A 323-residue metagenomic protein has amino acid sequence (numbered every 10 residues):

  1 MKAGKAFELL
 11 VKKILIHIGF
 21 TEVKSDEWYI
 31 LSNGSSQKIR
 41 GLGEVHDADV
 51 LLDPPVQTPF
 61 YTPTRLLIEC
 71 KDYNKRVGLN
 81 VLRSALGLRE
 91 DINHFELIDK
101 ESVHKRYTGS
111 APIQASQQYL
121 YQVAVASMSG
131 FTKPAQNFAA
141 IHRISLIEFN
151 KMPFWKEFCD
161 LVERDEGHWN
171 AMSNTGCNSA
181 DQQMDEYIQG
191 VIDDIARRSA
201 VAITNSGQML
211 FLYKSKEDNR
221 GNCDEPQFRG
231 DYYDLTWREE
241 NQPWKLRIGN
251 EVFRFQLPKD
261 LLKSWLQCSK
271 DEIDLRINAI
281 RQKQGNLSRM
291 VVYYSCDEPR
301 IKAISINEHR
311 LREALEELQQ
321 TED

Functional and structural regions predicted by a protein language model:
M1-D323: Intrinsically disordered, low-complexity Ser/Thr/Pro/Gly-rich regulatory segments
